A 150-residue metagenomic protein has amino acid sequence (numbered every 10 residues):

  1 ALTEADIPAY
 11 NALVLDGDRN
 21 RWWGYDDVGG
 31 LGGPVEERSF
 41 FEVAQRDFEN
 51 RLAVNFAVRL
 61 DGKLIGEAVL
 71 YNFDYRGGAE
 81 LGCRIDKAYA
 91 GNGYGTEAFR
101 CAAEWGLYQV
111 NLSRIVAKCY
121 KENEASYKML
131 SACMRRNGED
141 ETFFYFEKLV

Functional and structural regions predicted by a protein language model:
A1-N20, N55-V150: Acyl-donor (CoA/ACP) binding surface of acyl/acetyltransferases
D18-V43: Conserved GNAT-fold acetyl-CoA-binding loop/helix
G29, E42-A57, G66: A short helix-loop-beta-strand connector motif used in the catalytic cores of GNAT acetyltransferases and, in some
G29-G33, D47, D74, C119: Alpha-helix initiation/capping motif
R38-F40, A44-R46, L70-Y71, V110: Mixed-charge, polar/low-complexity N-terminal
